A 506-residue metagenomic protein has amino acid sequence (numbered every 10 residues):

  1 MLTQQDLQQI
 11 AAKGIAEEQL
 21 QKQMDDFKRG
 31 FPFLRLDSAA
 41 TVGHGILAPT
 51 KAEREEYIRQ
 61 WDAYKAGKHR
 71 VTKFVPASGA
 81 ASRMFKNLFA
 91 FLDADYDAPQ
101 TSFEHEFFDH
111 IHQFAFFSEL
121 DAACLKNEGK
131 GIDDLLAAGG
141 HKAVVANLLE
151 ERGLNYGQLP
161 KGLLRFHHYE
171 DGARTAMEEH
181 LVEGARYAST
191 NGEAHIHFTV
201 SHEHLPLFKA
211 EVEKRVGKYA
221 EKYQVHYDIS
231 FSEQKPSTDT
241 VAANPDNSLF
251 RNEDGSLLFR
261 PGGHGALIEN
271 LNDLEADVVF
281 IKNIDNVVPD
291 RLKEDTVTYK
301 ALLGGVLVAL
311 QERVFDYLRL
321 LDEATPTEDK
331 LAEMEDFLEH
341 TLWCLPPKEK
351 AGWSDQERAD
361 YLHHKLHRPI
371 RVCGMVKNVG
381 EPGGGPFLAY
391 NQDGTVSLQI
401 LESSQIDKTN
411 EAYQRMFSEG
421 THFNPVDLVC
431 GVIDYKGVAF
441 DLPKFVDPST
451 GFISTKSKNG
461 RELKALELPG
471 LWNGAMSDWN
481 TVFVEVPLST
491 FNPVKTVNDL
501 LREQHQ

Functional and structural regions predicted by a protein language model:
L2-G43, E357-Y361, L366, R371-C373 (+4 more regions): Long, compositionally biased intrinsically disordered regions
I10, G14, L36-V379, L388-A389 (+3 more regions): Domain-scale recognition of functional cores that engage charged ligands
G129-G139, R152, Y156, D285 (+2 more regions): Conserved catalytic alpha/beta cores of large enzymes that bind or transform nucleotide phosphates and polynucleotides
L181-A185, N410-Y413, L468: Short amphipathic beta-strand starts and helix->beta connectors
V279, Y390-P425, D434, T450-T455: C-terminal, active-site-flanking charged/polar segments
